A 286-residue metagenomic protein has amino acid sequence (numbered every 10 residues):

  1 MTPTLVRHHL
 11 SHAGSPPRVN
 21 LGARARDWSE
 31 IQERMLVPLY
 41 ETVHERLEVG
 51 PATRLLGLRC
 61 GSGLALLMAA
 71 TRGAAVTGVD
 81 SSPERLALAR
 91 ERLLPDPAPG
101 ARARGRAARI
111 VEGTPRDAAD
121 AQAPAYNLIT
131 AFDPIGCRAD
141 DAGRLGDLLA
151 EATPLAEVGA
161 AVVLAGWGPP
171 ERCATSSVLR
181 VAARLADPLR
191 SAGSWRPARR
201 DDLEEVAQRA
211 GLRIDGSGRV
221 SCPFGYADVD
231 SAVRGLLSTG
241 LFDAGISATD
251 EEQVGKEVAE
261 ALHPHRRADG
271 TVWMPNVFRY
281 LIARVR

Functional and structural regions predicted by a protein language model:
M1-T53, R85-L88, P95-A98, R104: Conserved class I S-adenosyl-L-methionine
P3, S62-L64, E204-R286: Conserved Class I S-adenosyl-L-methionine
R54-L56, S62-A119: Class I SAM-dependent methyltransferase SAM/SAH-binding core
R116-I129: A short acidic, Gly/Pro-enriched loop at the edge of an enzyme's catalytic core that lines a small-molecule cofactor
A131-I135, A165: Residues lining the SAM
C137-E151: A short, conserved alpha-helix within the catalytic core of class I
A139-D140, A156-V158: Helix-to-beta-strand junctions that scaffold the AdoMet/dcAdoMet cofactor pocket in Class I SAM-dependent enzymes
D147, T153, G159-G225: Conserved catalytic/acceptor-binding region of the Class I
